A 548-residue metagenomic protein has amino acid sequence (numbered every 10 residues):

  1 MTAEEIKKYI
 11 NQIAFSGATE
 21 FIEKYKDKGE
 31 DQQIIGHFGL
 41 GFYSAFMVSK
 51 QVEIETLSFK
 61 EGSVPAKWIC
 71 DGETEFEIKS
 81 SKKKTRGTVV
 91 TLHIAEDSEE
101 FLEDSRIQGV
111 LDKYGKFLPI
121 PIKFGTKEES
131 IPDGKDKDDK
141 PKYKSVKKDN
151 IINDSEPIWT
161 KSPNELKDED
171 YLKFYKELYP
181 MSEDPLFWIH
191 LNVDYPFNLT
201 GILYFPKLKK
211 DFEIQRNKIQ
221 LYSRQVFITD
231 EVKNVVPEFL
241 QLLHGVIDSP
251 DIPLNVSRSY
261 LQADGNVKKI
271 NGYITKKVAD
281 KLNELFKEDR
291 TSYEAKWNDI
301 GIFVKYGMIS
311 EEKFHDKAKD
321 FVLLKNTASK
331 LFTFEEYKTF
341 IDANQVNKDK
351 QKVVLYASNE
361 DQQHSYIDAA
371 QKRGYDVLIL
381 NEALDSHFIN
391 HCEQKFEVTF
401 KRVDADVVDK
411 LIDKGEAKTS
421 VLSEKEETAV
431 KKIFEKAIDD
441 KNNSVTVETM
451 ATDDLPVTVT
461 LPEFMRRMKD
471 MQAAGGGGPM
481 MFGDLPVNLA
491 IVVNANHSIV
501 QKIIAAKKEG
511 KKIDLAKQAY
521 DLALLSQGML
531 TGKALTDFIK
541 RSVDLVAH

Functional and structural regions predicted by a protein language model:
M1-L102, G109, K116, K348: GHKL (Bergerat-fold) ATPase N-terminal catalytic module, capturing the glycine-rich phosphate-binding loop and acidic
I34, V52-E75, A95-E99, S105-H548: GHKL/Bergerat-fold ATPase module in large chromosome/replication-associated machines
